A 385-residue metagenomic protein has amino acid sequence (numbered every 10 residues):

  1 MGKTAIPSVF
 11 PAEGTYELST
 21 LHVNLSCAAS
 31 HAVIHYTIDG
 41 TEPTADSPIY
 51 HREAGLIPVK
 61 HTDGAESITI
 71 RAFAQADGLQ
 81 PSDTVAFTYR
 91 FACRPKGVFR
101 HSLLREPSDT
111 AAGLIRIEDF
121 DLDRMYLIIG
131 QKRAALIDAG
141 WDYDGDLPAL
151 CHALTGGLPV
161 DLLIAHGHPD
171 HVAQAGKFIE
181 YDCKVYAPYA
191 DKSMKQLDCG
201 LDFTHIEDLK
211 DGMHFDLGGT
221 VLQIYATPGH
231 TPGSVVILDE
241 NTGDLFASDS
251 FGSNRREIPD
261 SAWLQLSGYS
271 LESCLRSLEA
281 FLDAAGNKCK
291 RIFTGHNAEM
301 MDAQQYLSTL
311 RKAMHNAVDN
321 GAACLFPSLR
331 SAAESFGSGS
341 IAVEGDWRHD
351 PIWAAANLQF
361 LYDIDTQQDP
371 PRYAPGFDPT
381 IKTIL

Functional and structural regions predicted by a protein language model:
M1-C93: Short, compositionally stereotyped local motifs that mark structural "simplifiers"
H35, A134-L136, L162, K184 (+1 more regions): Hydrophobic "anchor" residues on beta-strands that sit immediately upstream of conserved functional sites
T41, L79, R133, M213 (+2 more regions): Well-ordered beta-strand scaffold positions
D63-A65, L114, W141-L217, S253 (+2 more regions): Active-site HxH/HxHxD metal-binding segment of metal-dependent hydrolases
R90-R94, E279-L385: Accessory terminal helices/loops
A92-A112, K177-A226, T231-P232, E240-N241 (+4 more regions): Metallo-beta-lactamase
V98-A153, V236-S253: Conserved beta-strand hairpin/beta-sheet module of binuclear metal-dependent hydrolase folds, prominently
A134, W141-Y143, V221-P228, P232-S328: Metallo-beta-lactamase
